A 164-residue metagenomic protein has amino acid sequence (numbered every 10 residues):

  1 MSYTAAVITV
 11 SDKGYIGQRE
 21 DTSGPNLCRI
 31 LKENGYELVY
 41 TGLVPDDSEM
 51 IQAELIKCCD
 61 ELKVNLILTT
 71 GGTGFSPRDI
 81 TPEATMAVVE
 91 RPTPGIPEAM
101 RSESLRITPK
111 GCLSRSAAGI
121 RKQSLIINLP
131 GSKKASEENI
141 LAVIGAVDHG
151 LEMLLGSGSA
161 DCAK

Functional and structural regions predicted by a protein language model:
M1-K164: Non-catalytic beta/alpha edge segments that cap or flank active sites
